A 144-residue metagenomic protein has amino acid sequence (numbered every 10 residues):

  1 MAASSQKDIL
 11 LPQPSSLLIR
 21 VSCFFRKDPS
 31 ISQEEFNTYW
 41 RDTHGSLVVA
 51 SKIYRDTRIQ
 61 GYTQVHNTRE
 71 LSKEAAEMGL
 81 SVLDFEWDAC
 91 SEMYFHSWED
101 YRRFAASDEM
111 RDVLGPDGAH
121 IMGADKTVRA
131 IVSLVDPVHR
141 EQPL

Functional and structural regions predicted by a protein language model:
A2-L144: Macromolecular interaction modules
